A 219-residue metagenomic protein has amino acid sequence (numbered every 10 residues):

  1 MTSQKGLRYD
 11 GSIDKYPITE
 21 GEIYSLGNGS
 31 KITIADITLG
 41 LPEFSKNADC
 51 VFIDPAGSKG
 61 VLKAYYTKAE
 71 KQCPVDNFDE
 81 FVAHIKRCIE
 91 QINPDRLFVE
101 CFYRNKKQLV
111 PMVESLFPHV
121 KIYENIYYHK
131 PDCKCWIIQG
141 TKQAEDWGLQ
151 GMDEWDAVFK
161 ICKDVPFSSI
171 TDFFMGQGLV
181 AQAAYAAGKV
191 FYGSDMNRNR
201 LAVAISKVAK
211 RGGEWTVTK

Functional and structural regions predicted by a protein language model:
M1-K219: Class I S-adenosyl-L-methionine-dependent methyltransferase catalytic core
